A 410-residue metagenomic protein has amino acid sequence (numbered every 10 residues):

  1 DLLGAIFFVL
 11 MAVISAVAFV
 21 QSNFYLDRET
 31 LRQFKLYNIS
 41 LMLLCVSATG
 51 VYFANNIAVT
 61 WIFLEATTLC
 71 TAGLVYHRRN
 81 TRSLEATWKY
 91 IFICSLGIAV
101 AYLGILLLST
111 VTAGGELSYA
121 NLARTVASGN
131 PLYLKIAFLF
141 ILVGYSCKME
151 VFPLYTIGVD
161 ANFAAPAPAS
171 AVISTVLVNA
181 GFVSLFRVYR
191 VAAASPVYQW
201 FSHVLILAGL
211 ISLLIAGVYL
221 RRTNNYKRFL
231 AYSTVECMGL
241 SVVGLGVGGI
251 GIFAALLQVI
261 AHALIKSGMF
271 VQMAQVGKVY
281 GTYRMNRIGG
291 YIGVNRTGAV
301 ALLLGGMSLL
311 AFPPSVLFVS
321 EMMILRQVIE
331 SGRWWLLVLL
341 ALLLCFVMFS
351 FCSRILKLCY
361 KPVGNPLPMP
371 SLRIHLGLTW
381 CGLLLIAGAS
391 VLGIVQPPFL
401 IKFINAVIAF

Functional and structural regions predicted by a protein language model:
D1-T49, S184: Hydrophobic alpha-helical transmembrane segments in multi-pass integral membrane proteins
L2-V13, I57-C70, L134-C147, P196-L210 (+1 more regions): Structural signature of hydrophobic alpha-helical transmembrane segments
F24-K35, N80-E85, K89, V159-A164 (+2 more regions): Membrane-interface helix-boundary motifs at transmembrane edges
I39-L43, S47-Y133, C147, Y219-R284: Alpha-helical multi-pass transmembrane bundles of energy-transducing inner-membrane proteins
A66, A99-Y155, D160, L185-F201 (+4 more regions): Juxtamembrane/interfacial segments at transmembrane-helix boundaries in multi-pass membrane proteins
L74, N162, Y189, S241-I250 (+1 more regions): Interfacial segments of multi-pass membrane proteins
A86-K89, A165-T175, Y283-V300, R333-L343 (+1 more regions): Membrane-interface alpha-helices at helix entry/exit sites of multi-pass transporters
F152, K266-Q272, W335-P370: Predominantly late transmembrane helices and immediately cytosolic-facing juxtamembrane segments
